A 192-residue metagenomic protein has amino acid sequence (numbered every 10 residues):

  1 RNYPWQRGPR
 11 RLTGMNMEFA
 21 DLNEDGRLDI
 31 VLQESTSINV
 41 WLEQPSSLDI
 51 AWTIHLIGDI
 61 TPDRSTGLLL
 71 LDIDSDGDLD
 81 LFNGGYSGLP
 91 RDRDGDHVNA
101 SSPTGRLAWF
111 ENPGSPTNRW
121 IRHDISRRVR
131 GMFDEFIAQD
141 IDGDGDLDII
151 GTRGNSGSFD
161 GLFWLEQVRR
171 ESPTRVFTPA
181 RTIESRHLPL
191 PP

Functional and structural regions predicted by a protein language model:
R1-P192: Beta-propeller-forming repeat regions
